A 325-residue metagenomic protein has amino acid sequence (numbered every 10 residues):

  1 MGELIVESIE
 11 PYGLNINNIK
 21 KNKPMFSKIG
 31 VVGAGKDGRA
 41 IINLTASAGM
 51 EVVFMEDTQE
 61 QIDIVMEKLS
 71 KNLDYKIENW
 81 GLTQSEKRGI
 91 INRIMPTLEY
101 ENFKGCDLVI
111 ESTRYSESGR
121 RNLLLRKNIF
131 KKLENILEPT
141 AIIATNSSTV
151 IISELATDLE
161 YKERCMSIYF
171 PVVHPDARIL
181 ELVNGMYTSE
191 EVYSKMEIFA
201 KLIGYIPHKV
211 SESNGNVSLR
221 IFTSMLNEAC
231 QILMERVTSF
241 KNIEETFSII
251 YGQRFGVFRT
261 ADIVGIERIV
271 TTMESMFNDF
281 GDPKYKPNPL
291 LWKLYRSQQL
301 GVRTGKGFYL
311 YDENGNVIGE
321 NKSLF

Functional and structural regions predicted by a protein language model:
M1-S27, A48-M50, Y205, S211 (+2 more regions): NAD(P)-dependent Rossmann-like dehydrogenase/reductase catalytic/cofactor-binding core
G2-N72: NAD(P)+-binding Rossmann beta1-loop-alpha1 motif at the extreme N-terminus of oxidoreductases
P11, S27-I29, S47, I90-L108 (+1 more regions): Amphipathic alpha-helical segments at domain termini/boundaries
A48-G49, Y161, L182-S213, M225-R254: Internal alpha-helical scaffold of NAD(P)-dependent oxidoreductase catalytic cores
F54-K71, Y75-K87, G185-M186, N216-L219: Rossmann-like dinucleotide-binding cores of NAD(P)H-dependent redox enzymes
E60-I64, I77-I142: Rossmann-like NAD(P)-binding element
I142-S211, L219: Rossmann-fold dinucleotide-binding core
